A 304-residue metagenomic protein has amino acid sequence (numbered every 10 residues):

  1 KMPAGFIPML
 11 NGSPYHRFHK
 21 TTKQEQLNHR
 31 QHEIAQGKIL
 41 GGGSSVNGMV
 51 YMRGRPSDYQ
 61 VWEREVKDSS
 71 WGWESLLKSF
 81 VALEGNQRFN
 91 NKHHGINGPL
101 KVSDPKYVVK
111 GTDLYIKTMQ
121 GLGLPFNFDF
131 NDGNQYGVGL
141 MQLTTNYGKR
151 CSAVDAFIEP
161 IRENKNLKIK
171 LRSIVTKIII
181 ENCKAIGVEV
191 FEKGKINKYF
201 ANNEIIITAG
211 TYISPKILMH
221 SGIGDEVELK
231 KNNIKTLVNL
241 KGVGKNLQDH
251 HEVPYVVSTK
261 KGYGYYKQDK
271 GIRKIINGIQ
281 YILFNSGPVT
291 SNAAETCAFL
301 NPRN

Functional and structural regions predicted by a protein language model:
K1-M2, I178-E181, G187-P288: Glycine-rich loop(s) and the adjacent beta-strand/alpha-helix scaffold that form part
K1-V81, L237-L240, H250-E252, V256-S258: N-terminal glycine-rich phosphate/pyrophosphate-binding loop and immediately adjacent elements
M2, V46, D58, I96-G98 (+6 more regions): Residues that flank catalytic or metal-binding motifs in active/ligand-binding sites
A35-Q36, G148, S286-T290: Short Gly/Pro-enriched turn/cap motifs at secondary-structure boundaries
I39-S45, Y59-R64, I96-K101, G210-T211 (+1 more regions): Flexible glycine/proline-enriched surface loops and loop-helix/loop-strand junctions
R64-A185, E189-F191, P254-G278: Conserved redox-cofactor binding core of oxidoreductases
N292-N304: Glycine-rich, aromatic-lined ligand/substrate-binding cores of catalytic and carbohydrate-binding domains
